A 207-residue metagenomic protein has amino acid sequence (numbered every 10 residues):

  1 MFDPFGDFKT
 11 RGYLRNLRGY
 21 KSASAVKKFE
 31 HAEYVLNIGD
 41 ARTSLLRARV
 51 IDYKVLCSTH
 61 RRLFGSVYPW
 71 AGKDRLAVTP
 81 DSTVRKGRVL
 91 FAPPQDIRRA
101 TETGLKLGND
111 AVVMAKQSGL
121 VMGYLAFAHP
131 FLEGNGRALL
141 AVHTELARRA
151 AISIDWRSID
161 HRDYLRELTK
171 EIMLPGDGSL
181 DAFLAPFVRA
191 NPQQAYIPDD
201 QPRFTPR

Functional and structural regions predicted by a protein language model:
M1-R207: FIC/Doc superfamily catalytic core
